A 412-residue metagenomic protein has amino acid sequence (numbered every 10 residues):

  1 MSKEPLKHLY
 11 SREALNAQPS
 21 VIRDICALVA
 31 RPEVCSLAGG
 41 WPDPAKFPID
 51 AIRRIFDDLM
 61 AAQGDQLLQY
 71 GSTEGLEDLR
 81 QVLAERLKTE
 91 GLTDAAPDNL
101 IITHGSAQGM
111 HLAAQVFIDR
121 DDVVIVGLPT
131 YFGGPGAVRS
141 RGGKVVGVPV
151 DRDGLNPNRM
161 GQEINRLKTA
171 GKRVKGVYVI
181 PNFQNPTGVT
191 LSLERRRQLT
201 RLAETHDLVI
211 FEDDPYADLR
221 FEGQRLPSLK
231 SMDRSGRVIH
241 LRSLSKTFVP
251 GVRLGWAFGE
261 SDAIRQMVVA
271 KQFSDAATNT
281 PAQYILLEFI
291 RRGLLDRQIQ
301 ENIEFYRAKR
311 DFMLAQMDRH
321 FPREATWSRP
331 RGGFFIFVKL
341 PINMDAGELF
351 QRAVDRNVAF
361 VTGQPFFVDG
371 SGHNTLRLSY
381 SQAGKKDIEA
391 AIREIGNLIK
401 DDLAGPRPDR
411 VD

Functional and structural regions predicted by a protein language model:
S2, D355-R356, V368-D412: PLP-dependent enzyme catalytic core of the Aspartate aminotransferase-like
E13-H104, L112, R291-R292, R297 (+2 more regions): N-terminal small-domain helix-loop-helix segment of the aminotransferase-like
M60, Q66-H206, F211, A217-S235 (+3 more regions): Conserved core of the PLP fold type I
A95-P97, H320, R329-G333: Short Gly/Ser/Thr- and Asp/Glu-enriched loop/turn motifs at secondary-structure junctions
S231-E304: Conserved core segment of the aminotransferase class I/II
L287, E304-L314, T326-K339, L349: Conserved glycine-rich beta-strand-loop-beta hairpin in the small C-terminal domain of fold type I
M344-L349, K386-A390: Short, conserved charged micro-motifs
